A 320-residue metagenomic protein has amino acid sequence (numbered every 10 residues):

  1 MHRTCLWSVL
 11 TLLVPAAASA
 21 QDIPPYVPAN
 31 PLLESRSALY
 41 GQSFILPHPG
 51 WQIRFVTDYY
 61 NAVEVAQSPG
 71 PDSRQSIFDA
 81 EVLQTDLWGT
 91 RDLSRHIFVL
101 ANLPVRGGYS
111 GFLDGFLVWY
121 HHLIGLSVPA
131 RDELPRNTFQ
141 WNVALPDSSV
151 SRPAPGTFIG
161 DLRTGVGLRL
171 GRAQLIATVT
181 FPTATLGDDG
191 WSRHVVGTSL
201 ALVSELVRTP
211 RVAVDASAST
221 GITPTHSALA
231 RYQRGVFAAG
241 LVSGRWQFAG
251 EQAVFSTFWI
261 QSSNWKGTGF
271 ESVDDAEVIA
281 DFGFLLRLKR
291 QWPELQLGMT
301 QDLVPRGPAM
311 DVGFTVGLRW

Functional and structural regions predicted by a protein language model:
S19-V56, E64: Outer-membrane beta-barrel biogenesis signature
I23-N30, D58-Q84, V150: Surface-exposed strand-loop-strand hairpins of Gram-negative outer-membrane beta-barrel proteins
G41-Q42, I53, L87-R91, A101 (+8 more regions): Residues on the lipid-exposed face of transmembrane beta-strands in outer-membrane beta-barrel proteins
H48, S94-H96, R106, L170-A173 (+3 more regions): Outer-membrane beta-barrel channels and translocator barrels
Y60-P71, G108-S110, T180-D189, V207 (+4 more regions): Sequence/structural signature of outer-membrane beta-barrel proteins
D79-T85, T157-L162, G171, S192-T198 (+3 more regions): Residues that define the transmembrane beta-barrel architecture of outer-membrane proteins
P104-G235: Outer-membrane pore/translocation modules
G115, W119-S151, S227-W320: Outer membrane beta-barrel transmembrane domains
